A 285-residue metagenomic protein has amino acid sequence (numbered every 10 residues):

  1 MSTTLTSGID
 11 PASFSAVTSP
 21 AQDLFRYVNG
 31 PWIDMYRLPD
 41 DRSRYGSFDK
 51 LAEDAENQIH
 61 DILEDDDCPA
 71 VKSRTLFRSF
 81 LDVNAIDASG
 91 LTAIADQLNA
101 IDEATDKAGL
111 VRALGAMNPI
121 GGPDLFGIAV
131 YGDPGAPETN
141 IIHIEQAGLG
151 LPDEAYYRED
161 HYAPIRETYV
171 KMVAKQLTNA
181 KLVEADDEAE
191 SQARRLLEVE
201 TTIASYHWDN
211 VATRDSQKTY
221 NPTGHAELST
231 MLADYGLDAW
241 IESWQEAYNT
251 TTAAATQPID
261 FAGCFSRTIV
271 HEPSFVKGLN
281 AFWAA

Functional and structural regions predicted by a protein language model:
M1-S2, A285: Accessible peptide chain termini
S2-L5, T18-Q22, Y27-A88: Active-site-surrounding "flap" and adjacent substrate/cofactor-binding loops of secreted or lumenal enzymes, prototyped
G8-P11: Conserved phosphate-chemistry cores used by DNA topoisomerases
F14, R37-D41, E188-A193: Composition- and surface-driven signal marking solvent-exposed, interaction-prone regions in large proteins
A16-P20, P134-A136: Extracellular/periplasmic catalytic domains that process cell-envelope and extracellular macromolecules
A16-V17, L51, H161, E188: Generic detector of ordered secondary-structure context
E64-A285: Noncatalytic, helix-rich "gating/capping" subdomain that lines the substrate-entry/channel surface of large enzyme
